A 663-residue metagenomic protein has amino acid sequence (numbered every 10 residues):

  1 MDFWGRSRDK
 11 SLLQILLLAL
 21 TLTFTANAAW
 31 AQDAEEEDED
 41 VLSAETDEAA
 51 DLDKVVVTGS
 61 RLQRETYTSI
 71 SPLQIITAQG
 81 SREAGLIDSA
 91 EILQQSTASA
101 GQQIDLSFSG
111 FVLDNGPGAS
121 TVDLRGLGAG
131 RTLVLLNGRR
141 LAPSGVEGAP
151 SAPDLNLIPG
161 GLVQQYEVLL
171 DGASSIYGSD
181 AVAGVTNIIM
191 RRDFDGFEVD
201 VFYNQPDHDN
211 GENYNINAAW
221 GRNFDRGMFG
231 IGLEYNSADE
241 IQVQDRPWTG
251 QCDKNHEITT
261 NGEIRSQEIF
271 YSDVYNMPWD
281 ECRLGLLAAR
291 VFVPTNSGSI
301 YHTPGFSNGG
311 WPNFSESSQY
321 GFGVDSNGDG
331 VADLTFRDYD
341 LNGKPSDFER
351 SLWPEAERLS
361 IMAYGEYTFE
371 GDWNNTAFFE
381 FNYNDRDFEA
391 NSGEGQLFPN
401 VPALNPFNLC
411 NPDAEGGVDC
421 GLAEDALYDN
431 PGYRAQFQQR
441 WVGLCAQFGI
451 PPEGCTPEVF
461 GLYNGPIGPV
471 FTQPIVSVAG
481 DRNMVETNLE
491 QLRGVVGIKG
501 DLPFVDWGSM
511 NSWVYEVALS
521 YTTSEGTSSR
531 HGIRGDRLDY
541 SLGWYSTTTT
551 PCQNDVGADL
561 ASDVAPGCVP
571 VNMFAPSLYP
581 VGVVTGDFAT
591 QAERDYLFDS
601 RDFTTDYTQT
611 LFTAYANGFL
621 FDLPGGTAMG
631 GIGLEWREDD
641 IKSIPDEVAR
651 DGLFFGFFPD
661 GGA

Functional and structural regions predicted by a protein language model:
D2-R6, S11, L17-T21, T25-T97 (+4 more regions): N-terminal Sec signal peptide and the immediately downstream disordered periplasmic leader that contains the TonB box
K54, S71-Q94, V112, V122-L127 (+4 more regions): Short, polar/charged loop or turn motifs at beta-strand boundaries
S81, L93, Y166-E167, T186-I188 (+3 more regions): Non-catalytic regulatory/gating segments with a bias toward low-complexity or hydrophobic composition
S89-I92, S120-D123, P153-N156, D180-V201 (+1 more regions): N-terminal periplasmic accessory domains that precede and gate Gram-negative outer-membrane beta-barrel machines
Q94-R140: Extracytoplasmic beta-strand/coil segments of soluble accessory domains associated with Gram-negative outer-membrane
R139-L170: Short acidic/polar hinge/loop motifs at secondary-structure boundaries that mediate gating or recognition
E147, D239-I241, D245, Q251-K254 (+4 more regions): Surface-exposed, low-complexity loop segments enriched in small/polar and acidic residues
E167, G172, F194-R222, K344-P354: Short strand-turn segments of transmembrane beta-barrel domains in outer membranes, especially the first one or two
